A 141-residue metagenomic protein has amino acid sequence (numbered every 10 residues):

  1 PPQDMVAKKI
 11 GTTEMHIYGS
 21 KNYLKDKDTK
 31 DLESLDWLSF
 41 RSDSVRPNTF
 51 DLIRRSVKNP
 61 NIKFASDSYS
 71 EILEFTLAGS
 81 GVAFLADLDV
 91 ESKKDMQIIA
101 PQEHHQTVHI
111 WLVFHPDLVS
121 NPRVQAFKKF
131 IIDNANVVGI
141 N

Functional and structural regions predicted by a protein language model:
P2-I110, N136-N141: C-terminal regulatory
I110-P122: A bilobed periplasmic-binding-protein/Venus flytrap-type ligand-binding module shared by bacterial periplasmic
V119-D133: Short amphipathic alpha-helical coupling segments at ligand-binding clamshell hinges and other catalytic/signaling
